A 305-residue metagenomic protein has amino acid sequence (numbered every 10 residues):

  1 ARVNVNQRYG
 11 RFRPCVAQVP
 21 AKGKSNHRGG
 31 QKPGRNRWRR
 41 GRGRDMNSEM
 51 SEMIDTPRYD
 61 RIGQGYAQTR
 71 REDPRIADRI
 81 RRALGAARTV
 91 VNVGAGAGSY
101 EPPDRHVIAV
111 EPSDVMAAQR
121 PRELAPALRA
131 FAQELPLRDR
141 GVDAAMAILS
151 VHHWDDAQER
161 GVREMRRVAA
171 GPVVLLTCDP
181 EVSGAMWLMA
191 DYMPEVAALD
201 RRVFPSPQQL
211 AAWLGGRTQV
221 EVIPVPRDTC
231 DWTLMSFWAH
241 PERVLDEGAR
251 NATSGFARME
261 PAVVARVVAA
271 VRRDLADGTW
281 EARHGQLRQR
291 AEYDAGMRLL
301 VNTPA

Functional and structural regions predicted by a protein language model:
M46-V91, S99, D114-Q119: Conserved class I S-adenosyl-L-methionine
T89-L135, R160: Class I SAM-dependent methyltransferase SAM/SAH-binding core
M146: A conserved beta-strand element that flanks and buttresses the S-adenosyl-L-methionine
L149-H153, T177: Short catalytic micro-motifs in class I SAM-dependent methyltransferases
E159-V173: A short glycine-rich, Lys/Arg-flanked "PGG" loop and its adjoining helix->strand segment in the class I
V173-P205, D231-M235: Conserved class I S-adenosyl-L-methionine
Q219-A305: Conserved Class I S-adenosyl-L-methionine
